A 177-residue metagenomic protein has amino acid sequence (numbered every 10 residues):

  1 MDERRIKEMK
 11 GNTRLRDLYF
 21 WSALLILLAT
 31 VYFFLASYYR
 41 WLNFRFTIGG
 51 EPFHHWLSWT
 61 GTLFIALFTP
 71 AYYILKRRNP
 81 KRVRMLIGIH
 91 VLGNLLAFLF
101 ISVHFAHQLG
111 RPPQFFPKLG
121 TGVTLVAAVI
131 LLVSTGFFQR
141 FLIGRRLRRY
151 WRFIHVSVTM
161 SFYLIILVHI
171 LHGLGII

Functional and structural regions predicted by a protein language model:
D2-I177: Membrane-embedded alpha-helical bundles that constitute the cytochrome b-like, heme-associated redox core of multi-pass
